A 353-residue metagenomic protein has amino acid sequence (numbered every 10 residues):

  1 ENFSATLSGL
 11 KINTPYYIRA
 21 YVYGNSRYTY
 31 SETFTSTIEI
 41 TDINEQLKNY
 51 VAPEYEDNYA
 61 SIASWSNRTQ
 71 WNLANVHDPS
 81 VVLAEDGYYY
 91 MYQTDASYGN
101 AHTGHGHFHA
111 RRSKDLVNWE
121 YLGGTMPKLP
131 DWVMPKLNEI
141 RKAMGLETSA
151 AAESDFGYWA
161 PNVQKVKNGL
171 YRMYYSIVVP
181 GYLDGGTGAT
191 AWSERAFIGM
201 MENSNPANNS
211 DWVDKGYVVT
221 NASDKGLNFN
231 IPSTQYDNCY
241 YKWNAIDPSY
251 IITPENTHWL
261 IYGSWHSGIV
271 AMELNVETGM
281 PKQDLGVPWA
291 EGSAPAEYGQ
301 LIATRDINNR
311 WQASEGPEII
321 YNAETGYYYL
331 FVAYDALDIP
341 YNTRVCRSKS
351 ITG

Functional and structural regions predicted by a protein language model:
E1-T41: Short, surface-exposed linear motifs at loops/turns and structural transition points
E39-G353: Carbohydrate-active catalytic/glycan-binding domains of CAZyme proteins, especially the secreted or lumenal ectodomains
